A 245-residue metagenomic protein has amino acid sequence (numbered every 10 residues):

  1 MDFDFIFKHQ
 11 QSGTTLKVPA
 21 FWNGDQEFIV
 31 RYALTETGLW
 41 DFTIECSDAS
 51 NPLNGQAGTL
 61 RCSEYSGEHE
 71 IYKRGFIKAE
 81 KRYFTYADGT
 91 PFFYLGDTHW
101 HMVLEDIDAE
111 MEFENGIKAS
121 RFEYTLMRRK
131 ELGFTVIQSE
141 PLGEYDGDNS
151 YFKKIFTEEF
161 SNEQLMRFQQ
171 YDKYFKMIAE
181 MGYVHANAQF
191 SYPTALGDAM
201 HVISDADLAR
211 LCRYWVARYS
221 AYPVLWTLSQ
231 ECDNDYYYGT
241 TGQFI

Functional and structural regions predicted by a protein language model:
M1-F3, G38-F42, Y145-G147: Intrinsic structural disorder
M1-Q11, L16: Mature N-terminal segment immediately following signal peptide/propeptide cleavage in secreted/periplasmic
F7, T59-R61, I245: Generic detector of short, locally flexible boundary/turn motifs and exposed helical patches
H9, D48, Y86: Acidic surface patches and DE-rich sequence motifs
S12, L16-K81: Extended acidic/polar, glycine-enriched regions that form or flank non-catalytic beta-rich accessory modules
Y65, H69-I245: Active-site mouth of glycoside hydrolases
